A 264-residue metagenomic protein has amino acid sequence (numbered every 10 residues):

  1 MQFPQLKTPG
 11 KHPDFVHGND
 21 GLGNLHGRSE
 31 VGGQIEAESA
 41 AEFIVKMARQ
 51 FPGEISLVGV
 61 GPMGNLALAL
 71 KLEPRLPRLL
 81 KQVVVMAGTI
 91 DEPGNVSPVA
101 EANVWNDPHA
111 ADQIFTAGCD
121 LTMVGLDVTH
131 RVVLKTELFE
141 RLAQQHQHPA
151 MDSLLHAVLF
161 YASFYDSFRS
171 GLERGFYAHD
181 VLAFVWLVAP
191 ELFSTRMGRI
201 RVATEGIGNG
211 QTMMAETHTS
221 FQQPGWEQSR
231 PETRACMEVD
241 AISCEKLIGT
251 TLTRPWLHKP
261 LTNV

Functional and structural regions predicted by a protein language model:
M1-R49: Glycine-rich nucleotide/cofactor/substrate-binding loop typically near the N-terminus or early in the first domain
E36-V45, Q50-F51, G64, L68 (+2 more regions): Active-site glycine-rich loop that binds ribose-phosphate moieties when present
V58, P77-G88: Short, acidic/small-residue loops that bind anionic groups at enzyme active sites
G59-L66, T129-H130: Gly/Ser/Thr-rich loops at beta-strand to alpha-helix junctions that form or flank small-molecule/cofactor-binding
G61, I114, F184: Divalent metal-coordination and catalytic microenvironments
L66-L76: Distinct, well-ordered alpha-helical segments
P74-K81, F115-G118: Short, conserved loop/helix-junction motifs that constitute active-site signature segments in enzyme catalytic cores
W105, H109, V124-V264: Conformational coupling and interaction surfaces
